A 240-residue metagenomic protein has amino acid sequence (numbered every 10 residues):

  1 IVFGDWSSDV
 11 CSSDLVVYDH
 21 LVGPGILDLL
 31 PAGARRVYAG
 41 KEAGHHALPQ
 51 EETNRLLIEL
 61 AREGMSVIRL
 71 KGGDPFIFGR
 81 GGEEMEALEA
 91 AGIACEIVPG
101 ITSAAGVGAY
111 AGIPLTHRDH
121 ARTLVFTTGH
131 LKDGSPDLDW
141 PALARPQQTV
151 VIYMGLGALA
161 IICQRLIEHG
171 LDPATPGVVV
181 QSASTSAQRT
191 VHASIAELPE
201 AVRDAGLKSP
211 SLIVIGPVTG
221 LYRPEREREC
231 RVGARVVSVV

Functional and structural regions predicted by a protein language model:
I1-V10: Single conserved hydrophobic/aromatic residue that forms the stacking wall/gate of nucleotide- or nucleobase-binding
F3-G4, Y18, P99, T128 (+1 more regions): Small/polar loops that bind or transfer phosphate-bearing groups
D9, D14-L15, Q148: Conserved acidic residues
S13-I101, P199, S211, V239: Class I S-adenosyl-L-methionine
L27-D28, H45-E52, A105-G108, S135 (+1 more regions): Short, charged, surface-exposed secondary-structure boundary motifs
E52, R62-V67, T123, L131-V240: A contiguous loop/helix-start segment that scaffolds small-molecule binding in enzyme catalytic cores
D74-P146, R189-H192: Class I SAM-dependent methyltransferase SAM-binding "motif I" and its flanking Rossmann-like core
